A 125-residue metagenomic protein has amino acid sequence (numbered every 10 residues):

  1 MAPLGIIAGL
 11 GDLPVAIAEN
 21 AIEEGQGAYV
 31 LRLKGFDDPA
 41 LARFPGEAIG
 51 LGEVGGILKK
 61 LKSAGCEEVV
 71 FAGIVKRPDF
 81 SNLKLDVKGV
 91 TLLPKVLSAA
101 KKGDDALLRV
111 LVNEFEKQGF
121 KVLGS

Functional and structural regions predicted by a protein language model:
A2-L33: N-terminal basic/disordered segments at the start of proteins
I6-A8, V30-L31, V69-A72, K121-S125: General beta-strand structural signal in soluble alpha/beta enzymes
L10-G11, R32-F36, I74-R77, K101: Short, ordered loop/turn segments at secondary-structure junctions
L13, E47-L61, A100-D105: Glycine-rich anion/phosphate-binding loops
I22, K62, E116: Anion (oxyanion) recognition and catalysis
R32-G52: N-terminal beta-loop-helix "entrance" segment that forms/cooperates in small-molecule cofactor or anionic ligand
L58-T91: Glycine-rich nucleotide/cofactor/substrate-binding loop typically near the N-terminus or early in the first domain
G89-S125: Ligand-binding beta-strand-loop-alpha-helix segment within the catalytic cores of soluble metabolic enzymes
